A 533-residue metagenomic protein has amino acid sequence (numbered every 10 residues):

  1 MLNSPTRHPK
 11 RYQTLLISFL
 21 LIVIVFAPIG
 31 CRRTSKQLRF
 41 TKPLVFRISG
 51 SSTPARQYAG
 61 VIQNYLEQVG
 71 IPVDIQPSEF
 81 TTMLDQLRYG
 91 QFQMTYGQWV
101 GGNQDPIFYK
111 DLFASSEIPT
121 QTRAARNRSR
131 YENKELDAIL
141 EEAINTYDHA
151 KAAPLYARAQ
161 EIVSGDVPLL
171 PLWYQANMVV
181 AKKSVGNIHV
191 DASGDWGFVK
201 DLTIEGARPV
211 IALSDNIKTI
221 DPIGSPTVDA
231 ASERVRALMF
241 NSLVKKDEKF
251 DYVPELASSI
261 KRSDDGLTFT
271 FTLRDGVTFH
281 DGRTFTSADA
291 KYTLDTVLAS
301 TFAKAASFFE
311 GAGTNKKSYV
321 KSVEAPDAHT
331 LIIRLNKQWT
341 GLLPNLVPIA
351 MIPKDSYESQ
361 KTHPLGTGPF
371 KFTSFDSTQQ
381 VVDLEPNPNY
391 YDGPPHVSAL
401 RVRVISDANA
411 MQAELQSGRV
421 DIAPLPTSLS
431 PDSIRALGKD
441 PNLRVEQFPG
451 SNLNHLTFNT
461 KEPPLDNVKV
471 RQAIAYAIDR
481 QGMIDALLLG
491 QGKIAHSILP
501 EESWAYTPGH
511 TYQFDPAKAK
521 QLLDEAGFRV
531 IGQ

Functional and structural regions predicted by a protein language model:
Y12-Q13, K183-S184, T272, S307-S356: Surface-exposed binding/hinge segments that line and control ligand-binding clefts or catalytic entry sites
I24, P28, R32-K36, P54-Q63 (+5 more regions): Detector for C-terminal structural segments
T34-L38, S51-S52, V199-D201, D251 (+7 more regions): Aromatic-rich, solvent-exposed beta-strand/loop patch
K42-T53, T146-V167, T286-D295, A328-R334 (+8 more regions): Alpha-helical secondary-structure segments
F46, R123, V180-G197, L213-E233 (+5 more regions): A structural "hinge/loop" feature
P72-D74, E79, E358, N387-R435 (+1 more regions): Ligand-site clamp/hinge motif
A212-D264, D295, L365-G366: N-terminal lobe/hinge region of extracytoplasmic solute-binding protein
S258-K304, E414, P464-L465: Aromatic- and charge-enriched surface segment that lines or borders ligand/interaction sites
